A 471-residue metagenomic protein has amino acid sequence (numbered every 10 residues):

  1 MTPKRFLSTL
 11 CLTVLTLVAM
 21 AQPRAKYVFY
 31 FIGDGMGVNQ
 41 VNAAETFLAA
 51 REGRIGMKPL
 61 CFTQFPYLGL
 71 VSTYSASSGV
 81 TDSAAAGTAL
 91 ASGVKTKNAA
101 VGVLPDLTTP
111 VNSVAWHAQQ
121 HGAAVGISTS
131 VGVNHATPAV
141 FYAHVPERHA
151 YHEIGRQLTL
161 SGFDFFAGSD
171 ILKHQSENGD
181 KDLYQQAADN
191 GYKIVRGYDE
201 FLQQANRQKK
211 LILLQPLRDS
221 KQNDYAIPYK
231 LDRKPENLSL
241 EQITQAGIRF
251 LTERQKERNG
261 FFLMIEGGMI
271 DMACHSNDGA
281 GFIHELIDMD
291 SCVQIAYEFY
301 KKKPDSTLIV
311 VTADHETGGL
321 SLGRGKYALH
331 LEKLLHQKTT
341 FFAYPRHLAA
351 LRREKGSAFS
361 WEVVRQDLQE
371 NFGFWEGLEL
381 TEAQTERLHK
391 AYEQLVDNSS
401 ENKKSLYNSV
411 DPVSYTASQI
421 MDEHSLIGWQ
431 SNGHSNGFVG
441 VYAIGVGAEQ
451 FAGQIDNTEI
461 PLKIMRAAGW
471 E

Functional and structural regions predicted by a protein language model:
M1, M20-P23, E471: Basic/polar N-terminal segments that are highly enriched at the extreme N-terminus, encompassing both cleavable
M1-L10: Bacterial N-terminal signal peptides that target proteins for export
T13-M20: Hydrophobic h-region of N-terminal signal peptides that target proteins for export in Gram-negative bacteria
K26-Y27, M36-N42, T46-T88, H135-E471: A post-motif C-terminal structural segment
V28-F29, A118: Conserved hydrophobic helix-helix packing surfaces used for dimerization/oligomerization
Y30-F31, I127, V311: Structural beta-sheet core signal
V94-G162, D170: Extracytoplasmic mature domains of secreted/periplasmic and thylakoid-lumen proteins
